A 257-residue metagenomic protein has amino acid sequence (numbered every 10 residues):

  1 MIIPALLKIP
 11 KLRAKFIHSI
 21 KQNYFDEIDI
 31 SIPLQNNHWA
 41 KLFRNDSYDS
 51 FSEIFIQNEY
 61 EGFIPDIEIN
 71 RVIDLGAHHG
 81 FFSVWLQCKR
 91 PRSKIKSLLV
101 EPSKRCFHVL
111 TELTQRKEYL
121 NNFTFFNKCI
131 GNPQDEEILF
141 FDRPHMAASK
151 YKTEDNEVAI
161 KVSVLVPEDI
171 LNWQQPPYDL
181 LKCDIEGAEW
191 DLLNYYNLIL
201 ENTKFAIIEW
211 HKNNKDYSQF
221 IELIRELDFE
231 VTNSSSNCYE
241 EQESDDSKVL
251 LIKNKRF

Functional and structural regions predicted by a protein language model:
M1-F257: Phosphate/nucleotide-binding beta-alpha loop and adjacent structural elements of enzyme active sites
